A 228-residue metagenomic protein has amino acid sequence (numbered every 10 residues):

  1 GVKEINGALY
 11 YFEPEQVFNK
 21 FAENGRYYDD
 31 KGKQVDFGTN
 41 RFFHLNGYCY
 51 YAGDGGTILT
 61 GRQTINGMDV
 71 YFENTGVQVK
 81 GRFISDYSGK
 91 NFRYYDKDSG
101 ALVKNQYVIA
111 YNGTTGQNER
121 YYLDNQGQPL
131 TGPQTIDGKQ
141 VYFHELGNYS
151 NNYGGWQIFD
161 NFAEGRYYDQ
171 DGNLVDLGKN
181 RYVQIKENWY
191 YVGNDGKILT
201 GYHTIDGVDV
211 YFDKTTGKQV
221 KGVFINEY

Functional and structural regions predicted by a protein language model:
G1-Y228: Extracellular adhesion/carbohydrate-binding repeat motifs centered on closely spaced tryptophans
